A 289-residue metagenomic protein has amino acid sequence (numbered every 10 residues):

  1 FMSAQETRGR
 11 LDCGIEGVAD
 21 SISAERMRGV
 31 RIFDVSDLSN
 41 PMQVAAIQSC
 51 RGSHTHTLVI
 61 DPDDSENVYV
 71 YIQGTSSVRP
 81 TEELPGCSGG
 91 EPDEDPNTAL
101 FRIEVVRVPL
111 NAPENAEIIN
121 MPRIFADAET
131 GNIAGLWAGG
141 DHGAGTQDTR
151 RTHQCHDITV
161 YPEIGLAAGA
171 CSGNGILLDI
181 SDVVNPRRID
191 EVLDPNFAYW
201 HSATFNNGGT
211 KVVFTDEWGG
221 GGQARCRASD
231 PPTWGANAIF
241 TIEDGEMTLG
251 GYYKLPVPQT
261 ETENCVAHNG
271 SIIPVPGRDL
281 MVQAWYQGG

Functional and structural regions predicted by a protein language model:
F1-G289: Feature marking well-ordered beta-strand scaffolds used for ligand recognition
